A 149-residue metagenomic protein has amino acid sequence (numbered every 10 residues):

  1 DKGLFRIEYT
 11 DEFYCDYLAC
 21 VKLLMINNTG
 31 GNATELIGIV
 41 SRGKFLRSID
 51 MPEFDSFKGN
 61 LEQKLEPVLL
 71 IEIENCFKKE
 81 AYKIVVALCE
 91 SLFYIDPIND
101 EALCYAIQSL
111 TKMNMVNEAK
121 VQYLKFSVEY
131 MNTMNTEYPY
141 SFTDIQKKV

Functional and structural regions predicted by a protein language model:
K2-V149: Intrinsically disordered, charged and Pro/Gly-enriched terminal/linker segments that flank large helical-solenoid
